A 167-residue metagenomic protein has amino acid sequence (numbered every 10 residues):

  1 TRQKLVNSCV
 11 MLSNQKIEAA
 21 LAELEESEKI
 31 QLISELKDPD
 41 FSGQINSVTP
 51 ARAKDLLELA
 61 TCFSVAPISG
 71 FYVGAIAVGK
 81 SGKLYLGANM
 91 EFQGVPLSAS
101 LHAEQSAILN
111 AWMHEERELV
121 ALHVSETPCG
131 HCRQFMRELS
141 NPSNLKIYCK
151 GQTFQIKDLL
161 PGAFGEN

Functional and structural regions predicted by a protein language model:
R2-N167: Zinc-dependent deaminase catalytic domain
